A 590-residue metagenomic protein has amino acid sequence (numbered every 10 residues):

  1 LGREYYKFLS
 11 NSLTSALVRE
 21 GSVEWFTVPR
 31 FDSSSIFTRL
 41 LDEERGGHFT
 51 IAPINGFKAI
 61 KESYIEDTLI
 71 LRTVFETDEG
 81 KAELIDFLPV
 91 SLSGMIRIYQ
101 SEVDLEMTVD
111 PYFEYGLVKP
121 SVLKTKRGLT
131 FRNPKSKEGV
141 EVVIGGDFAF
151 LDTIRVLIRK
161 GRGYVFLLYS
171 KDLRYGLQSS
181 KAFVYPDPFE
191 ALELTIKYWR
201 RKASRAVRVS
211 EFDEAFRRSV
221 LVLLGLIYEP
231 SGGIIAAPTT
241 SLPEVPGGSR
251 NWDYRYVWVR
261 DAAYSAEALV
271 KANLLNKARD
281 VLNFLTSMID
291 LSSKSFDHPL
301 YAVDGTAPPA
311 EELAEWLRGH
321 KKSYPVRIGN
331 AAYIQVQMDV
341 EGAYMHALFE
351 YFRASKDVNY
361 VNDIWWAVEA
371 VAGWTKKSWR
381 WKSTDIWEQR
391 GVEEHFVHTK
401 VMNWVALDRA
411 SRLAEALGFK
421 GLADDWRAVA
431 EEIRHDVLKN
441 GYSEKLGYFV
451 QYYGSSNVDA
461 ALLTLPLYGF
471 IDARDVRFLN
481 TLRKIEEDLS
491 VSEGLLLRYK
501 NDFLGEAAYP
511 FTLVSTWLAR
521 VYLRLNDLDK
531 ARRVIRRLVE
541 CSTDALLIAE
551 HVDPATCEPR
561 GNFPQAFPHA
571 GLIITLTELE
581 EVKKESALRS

Functional and structural regions predicted by a protein language model:
L1-S590: Acidic, mature catalytic/reactive cores of soluble proteins
